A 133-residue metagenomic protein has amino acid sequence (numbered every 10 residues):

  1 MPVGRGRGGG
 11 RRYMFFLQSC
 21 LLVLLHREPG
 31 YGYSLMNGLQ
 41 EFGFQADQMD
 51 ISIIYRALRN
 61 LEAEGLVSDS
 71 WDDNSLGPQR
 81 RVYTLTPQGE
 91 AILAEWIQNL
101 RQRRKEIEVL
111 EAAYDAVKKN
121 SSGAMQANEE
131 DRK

Functional and structural regions predicted by a protein language model:
M1-F16, C20, W96, L100-E106: Intrinsically disordered, low-complexity serine/threonine- and proline-rich regulatory segments
G8-I53: N-terminal helix-turn-helix DNA-binding core of bacterial DNA-binding proteins
I54-L61: Basic amphipathic alpha-helical segments that dock to polyanions
G65: Glycine-centered, phosphate/nucleic-acid-interacting loop/turn motifs that mediate DNA/RNA or nucleotide
D69: Short beta-strand "wing" residues that participate in macromolecule-binding interfaces
S75, Q79-I97: Basic, amphipathic "hinge/linker" alpha-helix immediately C-terminal to the N-terminal HTH DNA-binding motif
A91-K133: Amphipathic alpha-helical dimerization/coiled-coil segments that flank or bridge DNA-binding/regulatory modules
